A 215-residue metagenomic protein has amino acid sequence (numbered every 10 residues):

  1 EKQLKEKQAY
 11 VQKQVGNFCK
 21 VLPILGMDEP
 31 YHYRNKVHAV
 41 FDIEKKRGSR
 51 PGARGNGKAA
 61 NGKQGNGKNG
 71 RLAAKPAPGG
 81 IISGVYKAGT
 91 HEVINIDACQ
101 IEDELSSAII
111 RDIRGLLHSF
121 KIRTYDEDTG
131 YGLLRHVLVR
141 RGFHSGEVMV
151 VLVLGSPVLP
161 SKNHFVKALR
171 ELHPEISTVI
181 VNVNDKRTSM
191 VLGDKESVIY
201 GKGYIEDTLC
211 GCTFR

Functional and structural regions predicted by a protein language model:
E1-R215: Accessory RNA-recognition modules of RNA-modification enzymes
